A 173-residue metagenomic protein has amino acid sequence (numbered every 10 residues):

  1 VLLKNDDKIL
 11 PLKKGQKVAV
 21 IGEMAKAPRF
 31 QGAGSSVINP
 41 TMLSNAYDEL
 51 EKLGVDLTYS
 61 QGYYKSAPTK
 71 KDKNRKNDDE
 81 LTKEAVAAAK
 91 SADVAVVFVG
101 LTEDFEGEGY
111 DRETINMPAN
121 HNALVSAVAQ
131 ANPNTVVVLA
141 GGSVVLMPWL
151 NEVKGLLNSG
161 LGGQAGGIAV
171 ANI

Functional and structural regions predicted by a protein language model:
V1-I173: C-terminal non-catalytic regions of proteins with extracellular/luminal or membrane-system context
